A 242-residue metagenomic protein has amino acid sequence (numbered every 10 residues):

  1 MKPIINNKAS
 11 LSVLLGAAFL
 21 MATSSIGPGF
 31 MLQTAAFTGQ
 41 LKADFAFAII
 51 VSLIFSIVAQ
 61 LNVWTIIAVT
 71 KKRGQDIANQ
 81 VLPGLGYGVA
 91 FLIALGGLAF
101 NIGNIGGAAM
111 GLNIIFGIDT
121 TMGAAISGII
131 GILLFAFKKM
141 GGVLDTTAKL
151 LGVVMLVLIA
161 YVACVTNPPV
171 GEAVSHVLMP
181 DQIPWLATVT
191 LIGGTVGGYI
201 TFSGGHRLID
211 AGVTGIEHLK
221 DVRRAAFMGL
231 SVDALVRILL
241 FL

Functional and structural regions predicted by a protein language model:
M1-F30, T214-E217, R224-M228: Membrane-interface "cap" regions at the ends of multi-pass membrane proteins
A9-M21, V81-G96, D181-I192, L239: Select transmembrane alpha-helical segments in multipass membrane proteins
V13-S52, N62: Transmembrane helix-boundary motif of multi-pass solute transporters/channels
Q33-A36, V143, I200-L235: Hydrophobic, small-residue-rich membrane helices and short re-entrant helix-turn-helix hairpins that build
T34-T38, L61-L85, M110-L112: Flexible loop linkers connecting adjacent transmembrane helices in multi-pass alpha-helical membrane transporters
F47-N62, R223-L242: Selective recognition of specific alpha-helical transmembrane segments in multi-pass small-molecule
Y87-F91, I114-F137, L151-A163: Transmembrane alpha-helical segments of multi-pass small-molecule transport proteins
G152-L178, T188-H206, L242: Hydrophobic alpha-helical segments and their helix-loop junctions in multi-pass secondary transporters
